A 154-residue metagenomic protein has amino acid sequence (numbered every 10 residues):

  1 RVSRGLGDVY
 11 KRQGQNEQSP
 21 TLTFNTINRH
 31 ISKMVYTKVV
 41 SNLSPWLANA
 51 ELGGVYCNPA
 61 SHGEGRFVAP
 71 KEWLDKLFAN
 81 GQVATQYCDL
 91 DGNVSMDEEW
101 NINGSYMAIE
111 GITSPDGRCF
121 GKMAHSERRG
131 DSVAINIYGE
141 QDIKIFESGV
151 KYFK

Functional and structural regions predicted by a protein language model:
R1-Y10: Single conserved hydrophobic/aromatic residue that forms the stacking wall/gate of nucleotide- or nucleobase-binding
K11-Q18: A glycine- and small-aliphatic-rich helix-loop capping segment at beta-alpha/alpha-beta transitions that lines
S19-K154: Amide-donor transfer/coupling interface in amidating biosynthetic enzymes
